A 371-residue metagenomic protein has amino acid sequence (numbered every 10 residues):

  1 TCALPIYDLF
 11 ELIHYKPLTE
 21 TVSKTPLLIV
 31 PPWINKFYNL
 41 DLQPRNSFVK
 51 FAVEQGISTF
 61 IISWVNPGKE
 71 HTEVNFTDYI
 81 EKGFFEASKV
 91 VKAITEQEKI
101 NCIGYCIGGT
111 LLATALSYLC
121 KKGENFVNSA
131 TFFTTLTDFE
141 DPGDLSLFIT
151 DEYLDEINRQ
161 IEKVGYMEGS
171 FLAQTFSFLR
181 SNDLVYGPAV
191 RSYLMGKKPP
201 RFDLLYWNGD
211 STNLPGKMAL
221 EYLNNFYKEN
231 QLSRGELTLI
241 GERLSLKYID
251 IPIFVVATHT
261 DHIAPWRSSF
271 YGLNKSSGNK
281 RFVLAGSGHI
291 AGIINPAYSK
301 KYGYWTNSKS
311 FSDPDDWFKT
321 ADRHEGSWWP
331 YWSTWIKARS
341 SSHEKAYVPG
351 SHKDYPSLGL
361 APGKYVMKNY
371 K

Functional and structural regions predicted by a protein language model:
C2-L4: Short, small-residue-biased leader/transition segments that mark boundaries at the very start of proteins
S23-W33: Short beta-strand element of the alpha/beta-hydrolase
D41-T59: Short amphipathic alpha-helix adjacent to the substrate-entry channel of hydrolases
H71-T95: Alpha/beta-hydrolase active-site loop
S88-G108: Alpha/beta-hydrolase fold nucleophile elbow
A93, Q97, L111, A115-A219 (+2 more regions): Alpha/beta-hydrolase-fold enzymes
V255-A257, D261: Short beta-strand/loop motif that positions the catalytic acidic residue of the alpha/beta-hydrolase fold
P265-K275, G286: Short alpha-helix in the alpha/beta-hydrolase fold that links the catalytic acid
